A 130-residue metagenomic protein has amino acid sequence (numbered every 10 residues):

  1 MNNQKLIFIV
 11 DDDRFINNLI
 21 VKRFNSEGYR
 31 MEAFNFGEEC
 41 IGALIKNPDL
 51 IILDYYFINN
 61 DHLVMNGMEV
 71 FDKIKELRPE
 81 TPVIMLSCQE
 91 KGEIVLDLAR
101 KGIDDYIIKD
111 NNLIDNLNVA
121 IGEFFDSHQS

Functional and structural regions predicted by a protein language model:
N3-F15, I20-F24: Conserved acidic segment of CheY-like receiver
K22-E27, D97: Alpha-helical interaction/dimerization surfaces of two-component signaling modules
E32-L50, D54-N59, N116: Acidic, metal-coordinating helix/loop segments flanking the phosphotransfer/catalytic sites of two-component signaling
I51, V83, Y106-I107: Two-component signal transduction core modules
D61-P79: Short amphipathic alpha-helix used as the core "switch/output" element in two-component signaling
M65, Q89-I107, N111, D115: Alpha4 helix (beta4-alpha4-beta5 surface) of REC/receiver domains from two-component response regulators
N116-S130: Receiver (REC) domain switch/output surface
